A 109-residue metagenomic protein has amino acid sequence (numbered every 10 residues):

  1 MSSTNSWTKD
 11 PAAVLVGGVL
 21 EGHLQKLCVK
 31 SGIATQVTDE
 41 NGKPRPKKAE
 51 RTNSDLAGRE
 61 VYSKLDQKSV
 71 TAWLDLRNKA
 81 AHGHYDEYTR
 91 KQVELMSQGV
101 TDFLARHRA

Functional and structural regions predicted by a protein language model:
M1-K9, D102: Charged alpha-helical initiation segments
P11-A13: Solenoid-repeat scaffolds in large eukaryotic assemblies
L15-K79: Flexible secondary-structure boundary motifs
R59-A109: Charge-enriched, short contiguous segments at helix-coil
